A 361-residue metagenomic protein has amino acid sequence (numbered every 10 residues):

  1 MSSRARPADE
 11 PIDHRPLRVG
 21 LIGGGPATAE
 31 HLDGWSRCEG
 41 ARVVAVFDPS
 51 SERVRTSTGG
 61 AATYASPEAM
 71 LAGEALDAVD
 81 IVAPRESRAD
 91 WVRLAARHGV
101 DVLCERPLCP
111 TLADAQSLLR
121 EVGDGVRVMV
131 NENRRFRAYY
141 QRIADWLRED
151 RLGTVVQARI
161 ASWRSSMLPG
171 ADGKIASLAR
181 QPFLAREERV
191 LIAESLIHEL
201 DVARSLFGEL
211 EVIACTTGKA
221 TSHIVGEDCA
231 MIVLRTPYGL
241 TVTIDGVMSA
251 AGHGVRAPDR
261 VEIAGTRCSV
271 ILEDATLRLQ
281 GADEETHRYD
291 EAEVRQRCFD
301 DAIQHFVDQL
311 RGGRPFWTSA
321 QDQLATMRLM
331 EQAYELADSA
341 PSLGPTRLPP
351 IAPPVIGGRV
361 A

Functional and structural regions predicted by a protein language model:
M1-T58, V360: N-terminal Rossmann-like dinucleotide-binding module
S2-R4, D9-D13, E194-T276, A302-R314 (+1 more regions): Contiguous beta-strand/loop segments that form the cofactor/metal-binding neighborhood of enzyme cores
H14, V126, G153, Q157 (+1 more regions): C-terminal capping/lid region of NAD(P)-dependent oxidoreductase domains
H31, A61-E121: Beta-loop-alpha module in the N-terminal Rossmann-like domain of NAD(P)-dependent dehydrogenases, especially those
A41-R42, H287-E291, Q309-T326: Glycine- and charged-residue-rich phosphate/anionic-cofactor binding loop of Rossmann-like
C104, V128-V130, I244, L272: Hydrophobic residues in well-ordered beta-strands that form the structural core
S117-R134, T154-V156: Rossmann-fold dehydrogenase core element
R135-T216, T221-S222, A340: Predominantly a Rossmann-like dinucleotide-binding segment in NAD(P)-dependent oxidoreductases
